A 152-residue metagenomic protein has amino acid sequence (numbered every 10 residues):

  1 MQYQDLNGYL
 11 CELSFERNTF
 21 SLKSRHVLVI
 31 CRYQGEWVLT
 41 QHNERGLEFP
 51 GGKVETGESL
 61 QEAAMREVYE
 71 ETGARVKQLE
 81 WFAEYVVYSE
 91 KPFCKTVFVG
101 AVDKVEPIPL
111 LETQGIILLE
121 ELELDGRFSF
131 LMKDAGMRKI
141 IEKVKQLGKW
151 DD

Functional and structural regions predicted by a protein language model:
M1-L28: Acidic, metal-coordinating catalytic segment for phosphate/diphosphate chemistry, firing primarily on the Nudix
R25-V27, Q34-W37, K95: Short, surface-exposed beta-edge/turn micro-motifs
I30, V97-V99, I116: Conserved hydrophobic/aromatic beta-strand scaffold that supports enzyme active sites
R32-E70: Conserved Nudix-box catalytic region and its N-terminal flanking loop in Nudix hydrolases and closely related
R75-A83: A short coil-to-beta-strand element that immediately follows conserved catalytic motifs
Y85-P107, E121: Active-site-adjacent beta-strand/loop module that shapes the phosphate/pyrophosphate-binding cleft
I108-K143: NUDIX/MutT-family hydrolases
